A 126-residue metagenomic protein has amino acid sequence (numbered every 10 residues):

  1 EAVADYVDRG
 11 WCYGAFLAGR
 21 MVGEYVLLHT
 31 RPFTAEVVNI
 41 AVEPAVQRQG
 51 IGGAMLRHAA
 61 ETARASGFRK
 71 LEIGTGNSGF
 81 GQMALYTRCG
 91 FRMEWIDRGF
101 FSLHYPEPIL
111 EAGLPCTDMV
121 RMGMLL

Functional and structural regions predicted by a protein language model:
E1-A45, L56-R57, L125-L126: Acetyl-CoA-dependent GNAT
D5-V7, R20, E24, T34 (+1 more regions): Conserved acyl-donor/pantetheine-binding loop and adjacent beta-alpha core of acyl/acetyltransferases and related
V37, R48-A59, A63, G67: Glycine-rich acyl-CoA binding loop
E43-Q49, N77-S78: Active-site acidic-Proline motif in GNAT/NAT acetyltransferases
A63-T75, L85: Conserved GNAT acetyl-CoA-binding A-motif
I73-M83, E94, R98-H104: Conserved beta-strand-loop-alpha-helix junction that forms the acyl-donor binding cleft
Y86, F91: Conserved active-site tyrosine of GNAT-family acetyltransferases
